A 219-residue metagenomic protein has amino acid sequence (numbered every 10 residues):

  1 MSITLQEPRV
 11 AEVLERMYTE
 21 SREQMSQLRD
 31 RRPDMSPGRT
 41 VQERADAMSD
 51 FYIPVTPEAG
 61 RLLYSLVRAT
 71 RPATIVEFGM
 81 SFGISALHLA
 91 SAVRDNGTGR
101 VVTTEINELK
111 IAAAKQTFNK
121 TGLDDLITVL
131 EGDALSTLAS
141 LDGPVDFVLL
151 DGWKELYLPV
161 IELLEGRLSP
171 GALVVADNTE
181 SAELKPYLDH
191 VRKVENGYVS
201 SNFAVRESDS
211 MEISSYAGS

Functional and structural regions predicted by a protein language model:
M1-F147, K154-V175, E180-S219: A short alpha-helical cap/connector motif
